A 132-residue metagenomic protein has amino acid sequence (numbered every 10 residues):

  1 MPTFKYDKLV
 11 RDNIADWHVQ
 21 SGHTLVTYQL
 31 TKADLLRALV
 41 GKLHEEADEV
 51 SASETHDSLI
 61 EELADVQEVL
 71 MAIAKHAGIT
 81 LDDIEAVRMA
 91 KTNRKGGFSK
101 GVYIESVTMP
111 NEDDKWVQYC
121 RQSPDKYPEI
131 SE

Functional and structural regions predicted by a protein language model:
M1-E132: Flexible "arm" and connector segments at domain edges
